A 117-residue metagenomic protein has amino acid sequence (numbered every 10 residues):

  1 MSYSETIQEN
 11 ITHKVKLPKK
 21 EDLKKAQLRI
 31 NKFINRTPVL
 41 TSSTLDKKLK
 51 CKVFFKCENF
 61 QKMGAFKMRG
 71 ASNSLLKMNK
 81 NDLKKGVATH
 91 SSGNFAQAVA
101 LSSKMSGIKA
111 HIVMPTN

Functional and structural regions predicted by a protein language model:
S2-N117: PLP-dependent amino-acid enzyme catalytic core
